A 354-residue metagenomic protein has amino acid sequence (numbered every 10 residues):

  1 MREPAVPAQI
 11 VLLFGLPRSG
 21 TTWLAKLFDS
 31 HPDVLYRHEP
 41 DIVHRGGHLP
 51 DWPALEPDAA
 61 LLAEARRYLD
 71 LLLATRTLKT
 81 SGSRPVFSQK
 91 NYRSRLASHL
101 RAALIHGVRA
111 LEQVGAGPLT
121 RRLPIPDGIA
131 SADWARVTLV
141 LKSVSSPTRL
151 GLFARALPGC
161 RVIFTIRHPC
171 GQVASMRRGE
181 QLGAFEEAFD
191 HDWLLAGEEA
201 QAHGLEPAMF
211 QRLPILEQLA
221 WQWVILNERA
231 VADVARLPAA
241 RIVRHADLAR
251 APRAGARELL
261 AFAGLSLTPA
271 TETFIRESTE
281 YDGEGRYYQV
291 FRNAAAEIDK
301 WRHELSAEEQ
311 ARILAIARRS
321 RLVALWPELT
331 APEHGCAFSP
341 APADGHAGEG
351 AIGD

Functional and structural regions predicted by a protein language model:
M1-L12, P17, Q181, E186 (+3 more regions): PAPS-dependent sulfotransferases, especially Golgi type II membrane carbohydrate sulfotransferases
L13-G15, H38, V140-K142, F164 (+1 more regions): Short beta-strand segments
T22-V34: A conserved segment at the C-terminal end of the G1
W23, G151-A156: A short acidic, amphipathic alpha-helical/loop segment
H31, L157, L237: Acidic-histidine catalytic/liganding microenvironments
E39-L141, E186-F210: PAPS-dependent sulfation machinery
I42, P169-G171, A249: Conserved nucleotide-binding/hydrolysis micro-motifs of P-loop NTPases
K142-S143, A156-R177: Conserved phosphate-donor/acceptor-positioning beta-strand/loop module used by diverse small-molecule
